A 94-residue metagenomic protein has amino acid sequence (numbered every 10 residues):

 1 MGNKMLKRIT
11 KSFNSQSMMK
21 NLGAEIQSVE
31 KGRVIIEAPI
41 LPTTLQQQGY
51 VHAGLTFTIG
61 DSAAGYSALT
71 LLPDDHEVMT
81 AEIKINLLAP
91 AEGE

Functional and structural regions predicted by a protein language model:
M1-E94: Terminal targeting signals and extreme-terminal segments of soluble enzymes
